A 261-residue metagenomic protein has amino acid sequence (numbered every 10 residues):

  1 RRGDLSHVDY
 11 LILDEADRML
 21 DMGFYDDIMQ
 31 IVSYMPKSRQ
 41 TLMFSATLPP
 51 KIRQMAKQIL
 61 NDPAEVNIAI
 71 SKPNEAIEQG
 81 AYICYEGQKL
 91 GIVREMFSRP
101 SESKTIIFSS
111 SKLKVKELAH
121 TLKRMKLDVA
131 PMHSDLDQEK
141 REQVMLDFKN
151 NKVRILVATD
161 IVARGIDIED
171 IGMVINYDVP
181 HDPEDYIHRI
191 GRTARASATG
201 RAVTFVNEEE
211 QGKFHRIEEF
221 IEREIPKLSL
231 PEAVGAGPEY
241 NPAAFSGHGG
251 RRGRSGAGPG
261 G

Functional and structural regions predicted by a protein language model:
R1-N241: Conserved helicase RecA-like core
P238-G261: Arginine-glycine-rich low-complexity intrinsically disordered regions
